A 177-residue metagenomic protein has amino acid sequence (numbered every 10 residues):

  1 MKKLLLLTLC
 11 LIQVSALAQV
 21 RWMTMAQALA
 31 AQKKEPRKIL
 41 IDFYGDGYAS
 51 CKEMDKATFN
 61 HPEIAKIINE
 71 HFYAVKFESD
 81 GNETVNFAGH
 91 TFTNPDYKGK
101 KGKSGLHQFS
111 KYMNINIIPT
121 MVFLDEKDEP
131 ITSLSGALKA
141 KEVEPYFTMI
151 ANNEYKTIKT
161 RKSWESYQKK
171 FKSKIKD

Functional and structural regions predicted by a protein language model:
L4-Q13: Sec-dependent N-terminal signal peptides
V20-R21, K33, M113-N114, D125 (+1 more regions): Non-globular targeting/processing and membrane-anchoring segments
R21-I39, I68: A short beta-strand-turn-helix
T24-Q27, E53, E63, S104-Q108 (+2 more regions): Extracytoplasmic/secreted proteins, especially bacterial periplasmic and envelope-associated proteins
E35-A49, A74: Short active-site neighborhood of thiol/selenol oxidoreductases, capturing the structured segment around
G45-F59: Conserved redox-active cysteine motifs that mediate thiol-disulfide chemistry, especially di-cysteine Cys-X(1-2)-Cys
P62-A65, N69-T120, L124-T132, P145-N152: Thioredoxin-like thiol-disulfide oxidoreductase module
